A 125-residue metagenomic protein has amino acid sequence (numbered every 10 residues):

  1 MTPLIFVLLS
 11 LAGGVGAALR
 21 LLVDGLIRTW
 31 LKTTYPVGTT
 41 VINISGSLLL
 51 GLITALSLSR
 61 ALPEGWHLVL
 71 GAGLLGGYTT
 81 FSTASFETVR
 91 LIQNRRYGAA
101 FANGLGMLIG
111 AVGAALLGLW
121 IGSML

Functional and structural regions predicted by a protein language model:
M1-L125: Membrane-interface helix-loop junctions in multi-pass transporters/channels
